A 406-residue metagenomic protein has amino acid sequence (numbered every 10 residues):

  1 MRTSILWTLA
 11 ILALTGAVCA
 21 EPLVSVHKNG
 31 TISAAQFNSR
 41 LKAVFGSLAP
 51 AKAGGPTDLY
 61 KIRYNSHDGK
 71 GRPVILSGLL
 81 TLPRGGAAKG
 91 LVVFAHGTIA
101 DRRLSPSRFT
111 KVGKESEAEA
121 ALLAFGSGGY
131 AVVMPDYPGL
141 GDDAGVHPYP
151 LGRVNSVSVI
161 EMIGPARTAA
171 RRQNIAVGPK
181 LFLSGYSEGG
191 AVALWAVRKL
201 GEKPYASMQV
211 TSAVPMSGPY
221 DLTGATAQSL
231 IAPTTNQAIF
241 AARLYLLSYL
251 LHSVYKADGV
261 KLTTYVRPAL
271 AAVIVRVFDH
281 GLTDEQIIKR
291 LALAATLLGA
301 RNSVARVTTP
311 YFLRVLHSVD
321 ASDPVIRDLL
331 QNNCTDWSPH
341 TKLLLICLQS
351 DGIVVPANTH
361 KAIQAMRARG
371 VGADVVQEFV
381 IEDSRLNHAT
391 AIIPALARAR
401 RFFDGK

Functional and structural regions predicted by a protein language model:
A20-A87: Catalytic-loop region of hydrolases
G69-S77, P83-G128: Short, surface-exposed "cap/lid" segments of acyl-processing enzymes
Y149-R171: Alpha/beta-hydrolase active-site loop
P165-N236: Primarily recognizes the serine-hydrolase "nucleophile elbow" in alpha/beta-hydrolase and SGNH/GDSL folds
A196, T341, V355-M366: Short alpha-helix in the alpha/beta-hydrolase fold that links the catalytic acid
P219-D336: Accessory cap/linker subdomain of secreted extracellular hydrolases
H317, A321, V325-D328, I353 (+2 more regions): C-terminal catalytic histidine-bearing segment of alpha/beta-hydrolase fold enzymes
L344-D351: Short beta-strand/loop motif that positions the catalytic acidic residue of the alpha/beta-hydrolase fold
